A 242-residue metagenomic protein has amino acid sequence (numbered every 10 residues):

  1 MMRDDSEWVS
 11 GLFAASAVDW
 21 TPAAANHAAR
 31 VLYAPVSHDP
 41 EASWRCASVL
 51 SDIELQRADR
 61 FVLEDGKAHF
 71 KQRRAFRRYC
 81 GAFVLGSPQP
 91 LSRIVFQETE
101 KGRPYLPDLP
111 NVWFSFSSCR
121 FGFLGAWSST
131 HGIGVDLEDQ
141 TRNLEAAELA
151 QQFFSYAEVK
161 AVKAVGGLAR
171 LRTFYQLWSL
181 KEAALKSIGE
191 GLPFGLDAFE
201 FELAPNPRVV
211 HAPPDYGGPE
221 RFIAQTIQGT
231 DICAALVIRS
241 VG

Functional and structural regions predicted by a protein language model:
M1-G242: Core catalytic alpha/beta fold that binds nucleotide/phospho-ligands
